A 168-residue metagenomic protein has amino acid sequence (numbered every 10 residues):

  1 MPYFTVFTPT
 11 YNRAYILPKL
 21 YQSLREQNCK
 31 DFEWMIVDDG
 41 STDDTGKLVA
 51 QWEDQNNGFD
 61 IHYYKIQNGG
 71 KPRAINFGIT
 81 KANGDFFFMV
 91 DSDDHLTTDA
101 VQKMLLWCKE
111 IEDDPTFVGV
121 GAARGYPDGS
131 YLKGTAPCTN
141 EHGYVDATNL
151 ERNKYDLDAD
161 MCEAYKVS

Functional and structural regions predicted by a protein language model:
P2-T5, E33: Cell-envelope/extracellular polymer assembly enzymes that use nucleotide-activated donors
R13-E26: Short, well-formed alpha-helical segments that are part of the catalytic scaffolds of diverse glycosyltransferases
Y15-P18, D43-W52, D99: Acidic helix N-cap motif at the loop->helix transition within catalytic regions of sugar-transfer enzymes
S23, D38-K47, D91: A conserved acidic beta->alpha catalytic loop
D31-G40, H62-I66: Short beta-strand/loop segment that forms part of the nucleotide-sugar
I66-A82: Glycine-rich, basic loop-to-helix element that forms the pyrophosphate-binding segment of sugar-nucleotide handling
F87: Short aromatic/hydrophobic "clamp" motif used to bind/position activated sugar donors
D99-G134: Conserved donor NDP-sugar-binding/catalytic core segment of glycosyltransferases
